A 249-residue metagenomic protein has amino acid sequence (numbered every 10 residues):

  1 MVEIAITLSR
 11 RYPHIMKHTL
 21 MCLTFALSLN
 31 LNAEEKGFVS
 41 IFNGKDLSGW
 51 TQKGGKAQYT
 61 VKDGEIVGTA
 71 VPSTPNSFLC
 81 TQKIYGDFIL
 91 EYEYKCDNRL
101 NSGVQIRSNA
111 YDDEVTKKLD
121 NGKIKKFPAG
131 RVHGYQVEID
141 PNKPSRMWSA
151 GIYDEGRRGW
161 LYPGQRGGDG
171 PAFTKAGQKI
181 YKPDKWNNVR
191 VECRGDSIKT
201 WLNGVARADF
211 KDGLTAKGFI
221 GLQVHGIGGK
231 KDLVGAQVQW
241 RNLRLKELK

Functional and structural regions predicted by a protein language model:
V2-A5: Acidic, Ala/Val/Gly-enriched low-complexity intrinsically disordered segments
T7, M21-L23: Short helix-onset patch at the extreme N-terminus, typifying the N->h transition of secretory signal peptides
T7-L8, A33: Intrinsically disordered, low-complexity regions enriched in serine, threonine, proline and polar/charged residues
S9-R10, W240: Short, intrinsically disordered low-complexity segments
R10-R11, M16-T19: Positively charged n-region of N-terminal signal peptides that target proteins for export
Y12, S28-L29, G122: Short, flexible coil/linker elements and helix-boundary hinge sites characteristic of intrinsically disordered
T24-N32: Hydrophobic h-region of N-terminal signal peptides that target proteins for export in Gram-negative bacteria
A33-K249: Carbohydrate-interacting regions of secretory-pathway proteins
